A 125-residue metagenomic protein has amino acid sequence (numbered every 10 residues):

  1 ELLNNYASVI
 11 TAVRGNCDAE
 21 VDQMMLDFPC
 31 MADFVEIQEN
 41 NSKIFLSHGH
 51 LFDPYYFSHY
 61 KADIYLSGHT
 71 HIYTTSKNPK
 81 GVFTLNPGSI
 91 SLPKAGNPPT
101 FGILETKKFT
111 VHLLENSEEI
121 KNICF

Functional and structural regions predicted by a protein language model:
E1-E39: Core catalytic region of metal-dependent phosphoesterases/phosphodiesterases, especially metallo-beta-lactamase-like
E1-L2, K121-I123: Catalytic phosphate/metal-binding cores of nucleic-acid and nucleotide-processing enzymes, i.e., regions that mediate
G15, N116-E118: Metal-centered catalytic cores of metalloenzymes
D22-L26, A32, F57-S58, K77-N78 (+2 more regions): Short, well-ordered secondary-structure micro-motifs
F28-C30, G102, F109, E119-N122: Generic preference for hydrophobic/aromatic residues in regular secondary structure cores
F34-V35, N41, K94, C124: Solvent-exposed, flexible loop/coil residues
K43-F45, H50-L114: Conserved beta-sheet core of the metallophosphoesterase superfamily
L113-E115, C124-F125: Well-ordered alpha/beta subsegment
